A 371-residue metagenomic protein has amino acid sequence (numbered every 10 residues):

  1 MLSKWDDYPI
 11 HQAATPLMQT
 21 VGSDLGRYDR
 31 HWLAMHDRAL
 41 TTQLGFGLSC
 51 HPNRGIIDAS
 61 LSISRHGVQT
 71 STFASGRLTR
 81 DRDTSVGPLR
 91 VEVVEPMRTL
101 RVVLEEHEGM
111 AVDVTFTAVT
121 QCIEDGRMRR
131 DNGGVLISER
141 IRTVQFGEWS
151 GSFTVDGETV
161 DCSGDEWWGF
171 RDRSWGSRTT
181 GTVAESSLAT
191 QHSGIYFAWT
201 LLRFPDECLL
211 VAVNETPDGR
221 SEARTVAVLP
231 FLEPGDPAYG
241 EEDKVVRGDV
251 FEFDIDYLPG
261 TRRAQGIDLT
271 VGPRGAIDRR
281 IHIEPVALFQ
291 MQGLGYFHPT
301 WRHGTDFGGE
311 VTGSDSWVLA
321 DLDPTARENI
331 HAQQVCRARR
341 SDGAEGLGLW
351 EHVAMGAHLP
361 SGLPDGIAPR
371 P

Functional and structural regions predicted by a protein language model:
M1-P371: Structured soluble/peripheral alpha/beta segments that form catalytic or ligand/cofactor-binding pockets
